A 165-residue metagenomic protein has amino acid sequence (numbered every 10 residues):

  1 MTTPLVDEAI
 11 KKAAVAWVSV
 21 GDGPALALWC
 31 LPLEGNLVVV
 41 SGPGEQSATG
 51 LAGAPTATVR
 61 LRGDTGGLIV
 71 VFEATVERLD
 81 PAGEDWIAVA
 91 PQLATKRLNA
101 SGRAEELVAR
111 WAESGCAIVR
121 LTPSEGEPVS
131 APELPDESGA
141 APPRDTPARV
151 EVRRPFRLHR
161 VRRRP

Functional and structural regions predicted by a protein language model:
M1-P24, V150-R153, R162-P165: Short, conserved active-site entrance elements at the starts or edges of catalytic domains
T2-L5, P24-L26, G44-Q46, E105-E106: A generic local structural motif
I10, G50-L51, L93: A generic structural signal for nonpolar/aromatic side chains embedded in well-ordered alpha-helices
K12-P43, T49, A57-R62, I69-F72: Short beta-strand segments
E45, T65, G126: Surface-exposed, flexible loop/turn segments at secondary-structure boundaries
G50-L51, R62-D64, R110-A112: Short, charge-rich binding segments
A54: Acidic-histidine catalytic/liganding microenvironments
L68-P165: Charged, gly/pro-rich active-site loop segments
